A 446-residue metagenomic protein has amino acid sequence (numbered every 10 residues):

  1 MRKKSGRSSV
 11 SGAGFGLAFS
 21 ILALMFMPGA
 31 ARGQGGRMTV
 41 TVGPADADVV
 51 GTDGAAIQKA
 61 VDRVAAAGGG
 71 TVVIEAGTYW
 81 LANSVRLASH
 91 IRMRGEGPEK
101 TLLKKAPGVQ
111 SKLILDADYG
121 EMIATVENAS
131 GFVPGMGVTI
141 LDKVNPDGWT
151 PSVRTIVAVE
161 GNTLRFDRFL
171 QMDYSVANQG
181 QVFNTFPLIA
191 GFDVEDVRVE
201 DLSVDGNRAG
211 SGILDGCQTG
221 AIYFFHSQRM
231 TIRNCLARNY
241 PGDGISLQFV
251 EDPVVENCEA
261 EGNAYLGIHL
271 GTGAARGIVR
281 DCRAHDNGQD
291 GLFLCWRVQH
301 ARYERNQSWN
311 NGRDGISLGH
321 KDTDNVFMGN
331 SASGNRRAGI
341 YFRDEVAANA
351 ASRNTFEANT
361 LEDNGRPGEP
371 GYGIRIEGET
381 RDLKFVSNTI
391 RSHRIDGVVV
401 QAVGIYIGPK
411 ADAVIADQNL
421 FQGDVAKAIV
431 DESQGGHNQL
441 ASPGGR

Functional and structural regions predicted by a protein language model:
M1-S11: N-terminal secretory signal peptides that target proteins for export/translocation
G14-F26: Bacterial N-terminal signal peptides
A30-K59, G445: Right-handed parallel beta-helix/beta-solenoid
R37, G69, A76, A82 (+16 more regions): Surface-exposed or flexible loop/turn and strand-edge residues in extracellular/cell-surface modules
A45-V61, A66-R92, E96-G108, D142-T155 (+2 more regions): N-terminal extracellular ligand-recognition/capping segment immediately after the signal peptide
A66, R86-R92, A190-R198, L214-K384 (+2 more regions): Right-handed parallel beta-helix/beta-solenoid
S89, K105-D118, A129-P134, N145-D215: Small/polar beta-strand repeat architecture
